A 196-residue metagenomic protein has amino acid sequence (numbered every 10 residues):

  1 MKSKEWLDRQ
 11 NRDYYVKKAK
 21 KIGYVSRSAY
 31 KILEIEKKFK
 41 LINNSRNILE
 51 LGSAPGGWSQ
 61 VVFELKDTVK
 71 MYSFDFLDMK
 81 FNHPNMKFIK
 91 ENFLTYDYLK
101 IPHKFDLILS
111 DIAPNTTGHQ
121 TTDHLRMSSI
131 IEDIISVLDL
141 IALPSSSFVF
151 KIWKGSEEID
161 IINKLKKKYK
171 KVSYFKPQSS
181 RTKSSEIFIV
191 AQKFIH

Functional and structural regions predicted by a protein language model:
M1-N44: Class I SAM-dependent methyltransferase Rossmann-like catalytic core, especially the SAM/SAH-binding loop
N43, K66-D67, I141-P144: Helix-to-beta-strand junctions that scaffold the AdoMet/dcAdoMet cofactor pocket in Class I SAM-dependent enzymes
N44-A54: Conserved class I S-adenosyl-L-methionine
P55-K66: Conserved SAM-binding loop of SAM-dependent methyltransferases across substrates and taxa, primarily the Class I
V69-Y72: Short beta-strand element of Class I
F74-T117: S-adenosyl-L-methionine
F105-S145, S156: Mobile active-site "lid"/loop adjacent to the S-adenosyl-L-methionine
I152-H196: Class I S-adenosyl-L-methionine
